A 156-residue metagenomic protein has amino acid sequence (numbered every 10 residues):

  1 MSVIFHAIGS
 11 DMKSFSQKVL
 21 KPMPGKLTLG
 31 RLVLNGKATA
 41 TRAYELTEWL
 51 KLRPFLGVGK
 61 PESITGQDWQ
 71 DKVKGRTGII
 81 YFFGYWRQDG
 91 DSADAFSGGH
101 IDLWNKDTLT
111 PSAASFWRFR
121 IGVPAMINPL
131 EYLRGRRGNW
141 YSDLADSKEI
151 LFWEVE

Functional and structural regions predicted by a protein language model:
M1-I8: Active-site nucleophilic cysteine motif
G9-L20, G25: Glycine-rich phosphate/pyrophosphate-binding loops and their adjacent beta-strand/loop elements at enzyme active sites
K21-S115: ...with weaker cross-activation on analogous glycine-rich loops/strands in unrelated enzymes
G98-W104, T108-E156: Glycine-rich, aromatic-bearing surface loops/beta-hairpins
